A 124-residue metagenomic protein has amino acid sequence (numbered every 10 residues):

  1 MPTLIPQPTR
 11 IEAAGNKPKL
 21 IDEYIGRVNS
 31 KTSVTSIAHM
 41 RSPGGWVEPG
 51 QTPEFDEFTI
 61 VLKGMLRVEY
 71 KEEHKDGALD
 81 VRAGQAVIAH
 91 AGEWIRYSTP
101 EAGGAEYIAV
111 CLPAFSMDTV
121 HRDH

Functional and structural regions predicted by a protein language model:
M1-V34, R41, P49, T119-H124: A short, N-terminal "cap"/entry segment at the start of jelly-roll beta-barrel domains of the cupin/DSBH fold
V28-T35, G44-I60, H74-K75, V81: A short beta-loop-beta micro-motif enriched in histidine and acidic residues
H39-S42, P53-V68, V110-L112: Short, conserved beta-strand element in jelly-roll/cupin
V47-E48, R67, V87, A91-Y97: Histidine-centered metal-chelating micro-motifs
R67, K75, S116: Flexible, glycine-rich phosphate/dinucleotide-binding loops and adjacent beta-alpha linkers at cofactor/substrate
E69-E73, S98-P100: A generic structural motif
E73-A91: Short acidic-glycine-tyrosine-enriched beta hairpin
R82, A91-M117: Ligand-binding loop in jelly-roll beta-barrel domains
